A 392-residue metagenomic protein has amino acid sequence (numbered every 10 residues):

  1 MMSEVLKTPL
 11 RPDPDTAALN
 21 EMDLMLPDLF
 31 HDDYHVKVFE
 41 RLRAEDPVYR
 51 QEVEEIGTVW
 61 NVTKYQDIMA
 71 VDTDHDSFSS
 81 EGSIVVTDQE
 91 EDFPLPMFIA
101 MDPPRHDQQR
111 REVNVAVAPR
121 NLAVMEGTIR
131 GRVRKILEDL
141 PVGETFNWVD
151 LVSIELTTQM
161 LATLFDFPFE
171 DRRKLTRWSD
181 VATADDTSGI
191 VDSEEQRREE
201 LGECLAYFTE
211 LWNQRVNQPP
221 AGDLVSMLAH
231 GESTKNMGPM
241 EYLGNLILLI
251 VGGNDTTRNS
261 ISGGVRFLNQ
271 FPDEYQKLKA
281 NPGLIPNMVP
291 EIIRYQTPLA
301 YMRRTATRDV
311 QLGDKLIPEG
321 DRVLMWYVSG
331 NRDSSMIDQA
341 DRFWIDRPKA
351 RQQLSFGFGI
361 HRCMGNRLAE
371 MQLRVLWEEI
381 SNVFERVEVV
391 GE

Functional and structural regions predicted by a protein language model:
M1-E392: Cytochrome P450
